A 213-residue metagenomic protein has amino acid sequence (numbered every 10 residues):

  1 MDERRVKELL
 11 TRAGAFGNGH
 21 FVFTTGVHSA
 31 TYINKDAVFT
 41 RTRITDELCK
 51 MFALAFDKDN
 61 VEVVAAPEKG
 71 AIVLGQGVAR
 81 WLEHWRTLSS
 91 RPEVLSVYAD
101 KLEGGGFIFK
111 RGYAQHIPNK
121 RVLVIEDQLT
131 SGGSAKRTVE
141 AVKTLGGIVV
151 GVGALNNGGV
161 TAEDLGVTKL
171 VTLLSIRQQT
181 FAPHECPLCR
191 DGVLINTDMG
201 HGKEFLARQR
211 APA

Functional and structural regions predicted by a protein language model:
M1-A213: PRPP-associated nucleotide enzymes
